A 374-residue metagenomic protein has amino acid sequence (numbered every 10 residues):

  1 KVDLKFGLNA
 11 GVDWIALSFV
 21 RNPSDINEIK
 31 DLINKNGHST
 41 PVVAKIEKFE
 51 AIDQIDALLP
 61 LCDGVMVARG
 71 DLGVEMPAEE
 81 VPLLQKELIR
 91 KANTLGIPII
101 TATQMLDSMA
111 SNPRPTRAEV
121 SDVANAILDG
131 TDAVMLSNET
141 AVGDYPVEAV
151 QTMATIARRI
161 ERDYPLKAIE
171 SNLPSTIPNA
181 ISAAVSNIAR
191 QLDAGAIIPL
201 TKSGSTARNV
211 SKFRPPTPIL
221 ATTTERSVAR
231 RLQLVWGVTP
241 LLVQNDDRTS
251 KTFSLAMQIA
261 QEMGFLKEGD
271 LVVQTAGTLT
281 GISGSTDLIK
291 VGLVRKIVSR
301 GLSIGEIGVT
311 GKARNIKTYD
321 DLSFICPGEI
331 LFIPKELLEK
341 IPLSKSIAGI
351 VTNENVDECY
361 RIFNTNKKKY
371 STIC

Functional and structural regions predicted by a protein language model:
K1-S371: Non-catalytic helical/linker scaffolds that mediate oligomerization, partner binding, and domain coupling around large
C374: Acidic/Gly/His-enriched mid-domain segments of enzyme catalytic cores or analogous surface patches that mediate
